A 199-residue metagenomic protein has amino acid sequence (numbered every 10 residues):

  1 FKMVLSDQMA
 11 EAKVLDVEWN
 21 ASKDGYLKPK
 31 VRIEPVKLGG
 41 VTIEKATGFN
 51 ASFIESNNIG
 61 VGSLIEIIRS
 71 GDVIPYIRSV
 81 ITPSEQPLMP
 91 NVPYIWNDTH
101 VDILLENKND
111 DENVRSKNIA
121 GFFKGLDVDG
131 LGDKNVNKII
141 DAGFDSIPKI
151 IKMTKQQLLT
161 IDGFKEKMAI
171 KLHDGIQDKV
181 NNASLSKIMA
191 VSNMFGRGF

Functional and structural regions predicted by a protein language model:
F1-F199: RNA/tRNA-interacting regions in translation and RNA-turnover enzymes
